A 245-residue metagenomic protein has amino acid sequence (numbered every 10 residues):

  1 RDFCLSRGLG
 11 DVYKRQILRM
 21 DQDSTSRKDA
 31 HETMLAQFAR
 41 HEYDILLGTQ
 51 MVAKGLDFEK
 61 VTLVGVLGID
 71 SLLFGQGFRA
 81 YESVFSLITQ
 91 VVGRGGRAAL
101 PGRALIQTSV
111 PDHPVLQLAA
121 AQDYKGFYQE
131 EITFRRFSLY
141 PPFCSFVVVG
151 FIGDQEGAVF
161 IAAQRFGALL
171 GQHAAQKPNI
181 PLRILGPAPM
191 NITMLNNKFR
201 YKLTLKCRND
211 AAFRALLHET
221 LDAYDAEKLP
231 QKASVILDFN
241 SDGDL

Functional and structural regions predicted by a protein language model:
R1, D11-F160, Q172, M190-T193 (+3 more regions): Inter-lobe coupling/hinge segments of SF2-like helicase ATPases
K14-D23, N179-L185, I236: Conserved RecA-like helicase motor-core motifs
F160-L185: Short amphipathic alpha-helix segments
A162-A168, A215-D222: Short amphipathic alpha-helices in soluble, non-transmembrane regions that often serve as interface/regulatory elements
R183-N196, A233-L245: Short proline/glycine- and acidic-rich turn/helix-capping motifs at secondary-structure junctions
D210, H218, D222-L245: Generic C-terminus detector
